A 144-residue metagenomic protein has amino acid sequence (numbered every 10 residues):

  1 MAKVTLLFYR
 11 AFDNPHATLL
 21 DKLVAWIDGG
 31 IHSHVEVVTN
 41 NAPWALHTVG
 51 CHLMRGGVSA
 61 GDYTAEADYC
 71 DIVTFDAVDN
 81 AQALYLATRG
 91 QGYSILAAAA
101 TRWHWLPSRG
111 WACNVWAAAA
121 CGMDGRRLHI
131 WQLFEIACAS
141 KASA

Functional and structural regions predicted by a protein language model:
A2: N-terminal glycine-rich beta->alpha transition that marks the start or flank of a dinucleotide-binding site
T5-F75, A99-S108: Glycine-rich catalytic cores of cysteine/serine-nucleophile enzymes that process amide/ester linkages in cell-envelope
Y9, L86-Q91, A120-M123: Glycine-rich, acidic and aromatic/proline-enriched surface loops and short helix-turn segments that act as binding
L19-K22, N80-L84, Q132: Exposed alpha-helical structural elements
E36, Y85-A87, A117: Residue-level preference for non-acidic, small/hydrophobic
W44-L46, Y93, G125: Secondary-structure boundary/capping signal
F75-A98: A structural motif
A100-A144: Activation targets extended, charge/polar-rich intrinsically disordered C-terminal tails
